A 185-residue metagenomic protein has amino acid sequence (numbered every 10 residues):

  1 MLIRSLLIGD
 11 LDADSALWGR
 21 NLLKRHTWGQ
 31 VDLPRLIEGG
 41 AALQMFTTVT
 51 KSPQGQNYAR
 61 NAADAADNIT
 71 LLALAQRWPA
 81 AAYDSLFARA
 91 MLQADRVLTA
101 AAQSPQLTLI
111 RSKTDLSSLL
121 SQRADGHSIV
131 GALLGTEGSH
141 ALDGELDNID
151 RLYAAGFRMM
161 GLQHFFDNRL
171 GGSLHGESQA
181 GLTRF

Functional and structural regions predicted by a protein language model:
M1-Q179: N-terminal hydrophobic targeting/anchoring segments and the immediately downstream early-domain regions of hydrolases
Q179-F185: Alpha-helix-loop-beta-strand connector modules within alpha/beta enzyme cores
